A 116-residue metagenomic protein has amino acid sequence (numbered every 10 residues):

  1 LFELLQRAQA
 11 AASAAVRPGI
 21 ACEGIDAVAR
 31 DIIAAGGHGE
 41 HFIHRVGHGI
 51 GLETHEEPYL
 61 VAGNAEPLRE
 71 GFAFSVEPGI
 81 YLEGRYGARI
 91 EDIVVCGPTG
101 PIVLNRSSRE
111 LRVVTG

Functional and structural regions predicted by a protein language model:
L1-G116: Active-site neighborhoods and metal-handling regions in enzymes and metal-associated proteins
